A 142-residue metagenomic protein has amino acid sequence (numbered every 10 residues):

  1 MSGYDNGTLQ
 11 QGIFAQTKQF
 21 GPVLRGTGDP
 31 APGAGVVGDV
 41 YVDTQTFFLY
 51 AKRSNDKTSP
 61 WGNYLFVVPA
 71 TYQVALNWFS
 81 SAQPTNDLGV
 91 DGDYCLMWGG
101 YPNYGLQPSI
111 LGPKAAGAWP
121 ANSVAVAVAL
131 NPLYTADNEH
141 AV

Functional and structural regions predicted by a protein language model:
S2-Y101, I110-V142: Extracellular/surface-exposed low-complexity repeats and stalk/linker segments enriched in Gly/Pro and small polar
Y104: Short glycine-rich, flexible loops that bind phosphorylated cofactors or substrates
